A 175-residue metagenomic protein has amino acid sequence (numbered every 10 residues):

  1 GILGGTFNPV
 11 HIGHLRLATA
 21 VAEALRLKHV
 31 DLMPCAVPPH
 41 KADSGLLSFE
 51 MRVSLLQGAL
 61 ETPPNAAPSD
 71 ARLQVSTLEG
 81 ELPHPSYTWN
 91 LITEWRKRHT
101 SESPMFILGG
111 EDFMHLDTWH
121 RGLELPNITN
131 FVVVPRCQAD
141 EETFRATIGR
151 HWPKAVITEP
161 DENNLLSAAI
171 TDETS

Functional and structural regions predicted by a protein language model:
G1-S175: Nucleotidyltransferase catalytic core that binds NTPs
